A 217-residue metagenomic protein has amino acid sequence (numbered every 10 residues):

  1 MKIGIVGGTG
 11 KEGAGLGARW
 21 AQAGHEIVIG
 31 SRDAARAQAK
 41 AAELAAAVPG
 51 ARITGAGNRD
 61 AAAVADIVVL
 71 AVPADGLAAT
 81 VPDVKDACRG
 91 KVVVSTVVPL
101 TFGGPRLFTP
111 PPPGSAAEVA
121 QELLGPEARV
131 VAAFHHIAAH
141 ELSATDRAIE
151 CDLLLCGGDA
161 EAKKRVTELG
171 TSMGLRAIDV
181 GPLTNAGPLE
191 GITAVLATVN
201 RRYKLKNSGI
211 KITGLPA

Functional and structural regions predicted by a protein language model:
M1, K91, C151: Nucleotide donor/acceptor-binding cores
M1-E43: NAD(P)+-binding Rossmann beta1-loop-alpha1 motif at the extreme N-terminus of oxidoreductases
A47-I53, G57-V92, P99-G103: Rossmann-like NAD(P)-binding element
G55, R129-A133, I178-V180: General beta-strand structural signal in soluble alpha/beta enzymes
P73-G76, H136-I137, D159-E161: Short beta->alpha connector loops
V97-H140, A144-T145: Rossmann-fold NAD(P)-binding glycine/threonine-rich loop
C151-A217: Active-site-lining helix/loop region of Rossmann-like oxidoreductase modules
